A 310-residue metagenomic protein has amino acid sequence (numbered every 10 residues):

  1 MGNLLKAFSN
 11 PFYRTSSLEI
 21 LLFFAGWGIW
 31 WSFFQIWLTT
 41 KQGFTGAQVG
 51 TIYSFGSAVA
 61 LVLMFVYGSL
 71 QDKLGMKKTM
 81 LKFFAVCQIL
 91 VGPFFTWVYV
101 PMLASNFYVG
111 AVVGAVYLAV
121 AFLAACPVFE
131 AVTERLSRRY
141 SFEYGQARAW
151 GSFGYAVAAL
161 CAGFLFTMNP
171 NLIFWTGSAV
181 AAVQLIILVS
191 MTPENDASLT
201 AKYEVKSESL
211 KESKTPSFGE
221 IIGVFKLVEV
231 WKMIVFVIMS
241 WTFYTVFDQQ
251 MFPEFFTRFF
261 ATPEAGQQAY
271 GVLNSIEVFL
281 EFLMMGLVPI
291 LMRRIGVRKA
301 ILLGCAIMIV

Functional and structural regions predicted by a protein language model:
M1-P11, T192-I234, R258-T262: Juxtamembrane intracellular "pre-TM" segments in multi-pass secondary transporters
G2-L61, E229-V237, W241-A261, G266-L273: Helix-loop boundary and gating motifs at the non-cytosolic
A60-L61, S141-G163: Glycine-rich segments within core transmembrane alpha-helices of 12-TM secondary carriers
V62-M76, L165-F166, L283-V297: Helix-to-loop junctions at the C-terminal end of transmembrane segments in multipass secondary transporters
M80-L81, I301: Primarily marks hydrophobic transmembrane alpha-helices of the MFS/SLC 12-helix fold
V86-S105, I307-V310: C-terminal ends and interior cores of transmembrane alpha-helices in multi-pass membrane transporters/permeases
G114-G151: Cytoplasmic helix-loop-helix junction between adjacent transmembrane helices in 12-TM secondary transporters
A158, I173-S190: Symmetry-related core transmembrane helices of the 12-TM Major Facilitator Superfamily/SLC fold
